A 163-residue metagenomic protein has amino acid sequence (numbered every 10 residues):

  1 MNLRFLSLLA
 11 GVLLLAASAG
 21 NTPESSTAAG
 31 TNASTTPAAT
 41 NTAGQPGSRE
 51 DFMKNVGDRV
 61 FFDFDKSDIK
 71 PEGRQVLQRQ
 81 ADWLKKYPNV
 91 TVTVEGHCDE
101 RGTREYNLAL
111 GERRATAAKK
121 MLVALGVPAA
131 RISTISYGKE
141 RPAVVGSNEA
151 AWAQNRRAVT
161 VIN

Functional and structural regions predicted by a protein language model:
M1-A17: Sec-dependent bacterial lipoprotein signal peptides
A16, D82, K119-K120: Core alpha-helical elements of the protein kinase catalytic domain, predominantly the helix directly N-terminal
A19-T91: Periplasmic peptidoglycan-binding/tethering modules of Gram-negative envelope proteins
T22, T103, T134: Ser/Thr-centric signal marking residues that sit in or immediately flank functional binding/regulatory motifs
S67-Q78, R101, E105, A109-R113: Soluble non-cytosolic domains of exported or imported proteins
P88-H97, E112-A143, R156-N163: A non-catalytic structural micro-motif
V145-N148: Short beta-alpha junctions and helix-cap segments that line functional grooves
A150-Q154: A generic structural micro-feature
